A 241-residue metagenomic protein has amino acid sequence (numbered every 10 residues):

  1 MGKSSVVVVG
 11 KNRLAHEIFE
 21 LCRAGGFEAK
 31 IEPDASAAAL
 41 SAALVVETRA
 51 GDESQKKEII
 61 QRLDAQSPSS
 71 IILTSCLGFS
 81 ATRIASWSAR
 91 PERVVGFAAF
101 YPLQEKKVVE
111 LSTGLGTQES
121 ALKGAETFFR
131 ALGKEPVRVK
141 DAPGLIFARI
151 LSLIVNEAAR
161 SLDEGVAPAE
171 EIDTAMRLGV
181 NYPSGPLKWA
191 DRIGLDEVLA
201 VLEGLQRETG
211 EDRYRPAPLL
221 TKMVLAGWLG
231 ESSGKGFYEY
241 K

Functional and structural regions predicted by a protein language model:
M1-L40: NAD(P)+-binding Rossmann beta1-loop-alpha1 motif at the extreme N-terminus of oxidoreductases
S4, A15-H16, C22, R49 (+2 more regions): Rossmann-fold dinucleotide-binding core
E20-E28, F128-L132, I154-E157, S161-E164 (+4 more regions): Change "in soluble alpha/beta enzymes" to "in soluble alpha/beta proteins
E28-I71: Rossmann-like NAD(P)-binding element
L103-T113, R130-L132, K140-E164, V180 (+2 more regions): Active-site-proximal catalytic alpha-helix in oxidoreductases
Q118, A167-E171: Helix N-cap / loop-to-helix initiation motif
T174-R177, N181-K241: Interdomain hinge/lid region at the active-site interface of Rossmann-like NAD(P)-dependent oxidoreductases
